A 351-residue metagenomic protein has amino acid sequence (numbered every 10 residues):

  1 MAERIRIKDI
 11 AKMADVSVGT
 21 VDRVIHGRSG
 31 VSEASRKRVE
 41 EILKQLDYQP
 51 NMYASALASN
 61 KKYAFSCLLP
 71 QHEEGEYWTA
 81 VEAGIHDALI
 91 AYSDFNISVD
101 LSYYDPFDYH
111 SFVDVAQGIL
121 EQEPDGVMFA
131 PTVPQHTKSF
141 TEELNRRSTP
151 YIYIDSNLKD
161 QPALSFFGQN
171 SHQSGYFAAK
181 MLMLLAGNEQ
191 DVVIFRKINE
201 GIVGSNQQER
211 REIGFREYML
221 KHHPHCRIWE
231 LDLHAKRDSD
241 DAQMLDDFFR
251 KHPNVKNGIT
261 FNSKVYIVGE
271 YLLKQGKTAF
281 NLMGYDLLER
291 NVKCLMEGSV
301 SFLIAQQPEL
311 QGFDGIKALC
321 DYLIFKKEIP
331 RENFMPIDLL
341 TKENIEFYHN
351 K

Functional and structural regions predicted by a protein language model:
M1-A56: N-terminal helix-turn-helix DNA-binding module of bacterial transcription factors
I42, L46, I202-V203, M219 (+1 more regions): Hinge/cleft segment of the Venus flytrap/periplasmic-binding protein
N51-H110: Amphipathic helical "hinge" segments at domain boundaries
P70-T79, D100-S111, G168-S174, R196-G214 (+4 more regions): Hinge/beta->alpha junction and helix N-cap segments in small-molecule ligand-binding domains
A91-F95, R147, M219-C226, L273-A279: Short helix-capping segments at alpha-helix termini
G126-N145, W229-R290: Hydrophobic alpha-helical
H136-Q173, E289-M296: Flexible loop/hinge segments that line or gate small-molecule binding clefts
F166-V192, A242, Q307-I324: Hydrophobic alpha-helical segments within soluble ligand-binding/sensing domains
